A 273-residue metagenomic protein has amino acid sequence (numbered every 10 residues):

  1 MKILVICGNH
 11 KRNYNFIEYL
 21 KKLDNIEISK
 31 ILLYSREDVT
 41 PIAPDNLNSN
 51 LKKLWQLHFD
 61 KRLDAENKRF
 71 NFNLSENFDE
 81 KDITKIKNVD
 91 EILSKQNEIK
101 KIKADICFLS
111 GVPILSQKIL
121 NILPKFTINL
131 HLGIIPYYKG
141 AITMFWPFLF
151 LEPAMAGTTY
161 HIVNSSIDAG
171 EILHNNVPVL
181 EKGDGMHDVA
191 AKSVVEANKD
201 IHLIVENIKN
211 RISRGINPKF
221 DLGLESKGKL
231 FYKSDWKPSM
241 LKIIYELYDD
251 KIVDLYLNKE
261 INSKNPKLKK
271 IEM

Functional and structural regions predicted by a protein language model:
M1-M273: One-carbon transfer enzymes
